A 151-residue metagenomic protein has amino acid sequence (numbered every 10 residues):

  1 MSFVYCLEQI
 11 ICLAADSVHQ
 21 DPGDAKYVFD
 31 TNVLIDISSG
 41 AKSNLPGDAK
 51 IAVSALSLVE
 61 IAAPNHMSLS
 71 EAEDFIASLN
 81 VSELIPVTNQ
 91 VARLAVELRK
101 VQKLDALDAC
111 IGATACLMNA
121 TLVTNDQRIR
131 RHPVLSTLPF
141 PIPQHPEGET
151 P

Functional and structural regions predicted by a protein language model:
M1-V53, A62-F75, P146-P151: Short, well-structured N-terminal submotif of metal-dependent ribonuclease cores
D24-Y27, D48-K50, V81-E83, C116-T121: Short active-site oxyanion
F29, V53, P86, A106 (+1 more regions): Short beta-strand scaffold positions
L34, L58-I61, A92, I129-R130: A generic structural signal for short hydrophobic patches within well-formed alpha-helices
D48-V53, V81-S82, V134-P143: Active-site regions of enzymes building and remodeling cell-envelope glycoconjugates
I61, A106-T121: Acidic, metal-associated active-site segment
S68-A72, Q102, P139-I142: Short, hinge-like loop/turn segments at secondary-structure boundaries
N80-V101: Acidic catalytic patch
